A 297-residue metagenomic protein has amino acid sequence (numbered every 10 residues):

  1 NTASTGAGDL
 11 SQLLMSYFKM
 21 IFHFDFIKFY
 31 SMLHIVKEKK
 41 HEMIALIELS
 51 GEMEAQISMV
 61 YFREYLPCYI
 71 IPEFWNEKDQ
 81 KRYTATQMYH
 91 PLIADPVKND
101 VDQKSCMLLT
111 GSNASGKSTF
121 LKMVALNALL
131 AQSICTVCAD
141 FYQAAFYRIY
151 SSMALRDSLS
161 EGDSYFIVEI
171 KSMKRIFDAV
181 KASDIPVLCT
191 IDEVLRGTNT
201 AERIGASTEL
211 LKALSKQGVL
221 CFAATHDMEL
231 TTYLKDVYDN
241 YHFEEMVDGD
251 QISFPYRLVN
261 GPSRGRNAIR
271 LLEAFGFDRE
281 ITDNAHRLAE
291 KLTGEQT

Functional and structural regions predicted by a protein language model:
N1-S105, T297: Alpha-helical bundle segments enriched in helix-capping/polar residues
M59, L66-T297: ATPase nucleotide-binding head domains, primarily ABC-like/P-loop NTPase cores
